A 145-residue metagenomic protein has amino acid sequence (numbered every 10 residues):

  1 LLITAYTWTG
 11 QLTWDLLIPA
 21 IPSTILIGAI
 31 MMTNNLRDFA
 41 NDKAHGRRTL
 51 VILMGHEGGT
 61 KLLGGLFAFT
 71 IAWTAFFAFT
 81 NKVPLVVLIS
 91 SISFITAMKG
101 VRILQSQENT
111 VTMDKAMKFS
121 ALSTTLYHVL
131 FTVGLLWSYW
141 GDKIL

Functional and structural regions predicted by a protein language model:
L1-A29, L53-E57, L63-L145: Hydrophobic alpha-helical transmembrane segments
G28-V51: Acidic (Asp/Glu-rich) catalytic motifs at the cytosolic membrane interface
N41-H45, L62, F131: Active-site-proximal flexible loops/turns
